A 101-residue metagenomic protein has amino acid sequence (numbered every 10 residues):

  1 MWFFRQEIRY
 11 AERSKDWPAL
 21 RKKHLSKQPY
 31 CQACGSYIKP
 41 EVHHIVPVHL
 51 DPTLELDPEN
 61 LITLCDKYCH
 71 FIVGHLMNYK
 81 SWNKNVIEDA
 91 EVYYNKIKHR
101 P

Functional and structural regions predicted by a protein language model:
M1-A19, S36-I38, S81-P101: A boundary/linker detector
R13-K15, D57, L76: Polar helix-capping/helix-linker motif
K15-K22, H49-E55: Short, intrinsically disordered, charge-biased short linear motifs at domain edges
D16-H43, K67: Short cysteine-rich loop/turn motifs with clustered Cys
Q28, P47-V48, G74, Y79: Alpha-helical and His/Cys-centered functional microenvironments
A33-T63: Histidine-centered nuclease catalytic patch
K39, L61-I87: Short Cys/His-centered divalent metal-binding micro-motifs
